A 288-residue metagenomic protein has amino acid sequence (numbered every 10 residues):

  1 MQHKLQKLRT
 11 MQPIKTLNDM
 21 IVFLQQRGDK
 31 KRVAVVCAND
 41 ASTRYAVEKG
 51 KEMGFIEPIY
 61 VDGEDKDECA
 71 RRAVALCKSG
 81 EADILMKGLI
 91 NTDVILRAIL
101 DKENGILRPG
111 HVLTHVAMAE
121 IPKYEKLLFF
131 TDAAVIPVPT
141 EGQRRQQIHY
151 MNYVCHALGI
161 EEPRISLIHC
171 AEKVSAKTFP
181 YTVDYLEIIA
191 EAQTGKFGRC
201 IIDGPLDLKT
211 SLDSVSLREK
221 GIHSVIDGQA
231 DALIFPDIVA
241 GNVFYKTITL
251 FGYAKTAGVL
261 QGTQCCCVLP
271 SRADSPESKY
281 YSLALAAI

Functional and structural regions predicted by a protein language model:
Q2-I226, D231-I288: Anion-binding alpha/beta catalytic cores of soluble intermediary-metabolism enzymes, centered on
